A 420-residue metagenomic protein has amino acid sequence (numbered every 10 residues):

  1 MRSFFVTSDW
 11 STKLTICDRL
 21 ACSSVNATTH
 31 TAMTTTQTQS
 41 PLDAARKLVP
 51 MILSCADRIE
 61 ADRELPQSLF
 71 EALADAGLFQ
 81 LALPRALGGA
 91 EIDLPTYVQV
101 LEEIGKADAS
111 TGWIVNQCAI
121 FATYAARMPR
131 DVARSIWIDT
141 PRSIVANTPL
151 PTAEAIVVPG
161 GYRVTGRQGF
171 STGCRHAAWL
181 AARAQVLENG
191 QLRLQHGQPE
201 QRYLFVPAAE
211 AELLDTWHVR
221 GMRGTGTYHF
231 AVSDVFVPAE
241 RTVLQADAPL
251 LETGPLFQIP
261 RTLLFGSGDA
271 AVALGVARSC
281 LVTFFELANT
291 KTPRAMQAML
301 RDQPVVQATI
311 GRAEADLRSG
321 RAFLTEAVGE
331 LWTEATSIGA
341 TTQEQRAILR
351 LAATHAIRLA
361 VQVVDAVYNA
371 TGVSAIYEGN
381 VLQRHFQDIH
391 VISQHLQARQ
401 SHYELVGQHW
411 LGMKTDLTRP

Functional and structural regions predicted by a protein language model:
F4-F5: Aromatic (phenylalanine/tyrosine) cluster motif
L53, D57-E60, S319-H355, Y368-I376: C-terminal helix-coil-helix/basic helical segment that borders enzyme active sites and/or dimer interfaces and provides
Q67-D75, F79-A177, Q191-H196: Glycine-rich flavin
R167-A211, G372: DPxDG-like acidic metal-binding loop motif
R220-L317: Glycine-rich beta->alpha junctions and the first turn(s) of the following alpha-helix
T371-P420: Glycine-rich phosphate/cofactor-binding loops in nucleotide/flavin-utilizing enzymes
